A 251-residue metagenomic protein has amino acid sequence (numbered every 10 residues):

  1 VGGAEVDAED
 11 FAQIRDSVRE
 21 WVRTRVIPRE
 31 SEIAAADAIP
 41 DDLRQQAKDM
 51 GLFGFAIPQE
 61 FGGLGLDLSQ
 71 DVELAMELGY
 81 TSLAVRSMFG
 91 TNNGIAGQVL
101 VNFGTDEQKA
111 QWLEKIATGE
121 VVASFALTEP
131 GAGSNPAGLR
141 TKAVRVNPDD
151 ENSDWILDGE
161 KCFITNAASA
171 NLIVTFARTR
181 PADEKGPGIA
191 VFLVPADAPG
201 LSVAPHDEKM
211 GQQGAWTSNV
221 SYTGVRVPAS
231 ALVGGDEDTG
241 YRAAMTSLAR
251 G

Functional and structural regions predicted by a protein language model:
V1-G90, Q108-Q111, K115, E151: Amphipathic, small/basic residue-rich leader segments at the start of a protein or domain
G3, D7-E9, Q13-I14, S202-G251: Glycine-rich beta->alpha junctions and the first turn(s) of the following alpha-helix
V18-W21, G104-Q111, W155-D158, V191-L201 (+1 more regions): Long, well-ordered alpha-helical segments
S87-E107, G133: N-terminal glycine-rich flavin-associated loop
G119-L127: A short, Trp-centered hydrophobic/proline-enriched beta-strand micro-motif
A132-G133, C162-A167, G211-Q212, A249-G251: Glycine-rich phosphate/pyrophosphate-binding beta-alpha loops
T141-V144: A structural signal for short hydrophobic beta-strand segments in well-ordered beta-sheet cores
S153-D154, D158-V203: A short core secondary-structure module
